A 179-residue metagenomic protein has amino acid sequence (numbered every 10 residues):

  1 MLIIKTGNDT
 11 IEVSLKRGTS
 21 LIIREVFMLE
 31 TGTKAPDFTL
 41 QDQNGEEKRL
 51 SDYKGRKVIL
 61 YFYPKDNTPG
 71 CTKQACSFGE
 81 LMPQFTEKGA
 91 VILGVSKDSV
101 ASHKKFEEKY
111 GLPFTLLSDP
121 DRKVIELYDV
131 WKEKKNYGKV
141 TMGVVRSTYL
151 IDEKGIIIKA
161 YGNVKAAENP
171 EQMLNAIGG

Functional and structural regions predicted by a protein language model:
I3, T10, I22-R24: Short, positively charged and aromatic/hydrophobic N-terminal segments
D9-T10, K139: Helix-centric, low-specificity signal for extended rod-like, repetitive segments
R24-G179: Chalcogenol-based redox active-site neighborhoods
